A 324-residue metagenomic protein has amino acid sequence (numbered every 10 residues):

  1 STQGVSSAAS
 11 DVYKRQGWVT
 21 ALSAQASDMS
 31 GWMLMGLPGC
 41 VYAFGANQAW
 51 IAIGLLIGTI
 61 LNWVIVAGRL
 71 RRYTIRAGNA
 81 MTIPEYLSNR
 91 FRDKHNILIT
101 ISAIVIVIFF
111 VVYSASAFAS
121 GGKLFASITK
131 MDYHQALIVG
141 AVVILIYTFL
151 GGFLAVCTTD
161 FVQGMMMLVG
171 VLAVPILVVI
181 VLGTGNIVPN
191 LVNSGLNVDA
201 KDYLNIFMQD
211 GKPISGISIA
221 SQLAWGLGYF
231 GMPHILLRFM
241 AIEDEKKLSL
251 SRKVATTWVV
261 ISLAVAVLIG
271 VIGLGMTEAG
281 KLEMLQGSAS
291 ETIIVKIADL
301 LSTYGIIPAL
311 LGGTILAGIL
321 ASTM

Functional and structural regions predicted by a protein language model:
T2-A9, Y13: Single conserved hydrophobic/aromatic residue that forms the stacking wall/gate of nucleotide- or nucleobase-binding
S6, G54, V139-G140, T159-V162 (+1 more regions): Hydrophobic core positions of alpha-helical segments in small-molecule transporters and transporter systems
K14-G31, T148: N-terminal amphipathic, basic-rich helices that act as targeting or association modules
R15, V19, G36-I53, S88 (+1 more regions): Loop-to-helix junctions at membrane interfaces in multi-pass transport proteins
L22, L61-I65, R69, F109-V112 (+6 more regions): Residue-level signal for alpha-helical transmembrane segments in multi-pass membrane proteins
S27-D28, L55-T59, I106-V107, A141-L145 (+3 more regions): Residue-level recognition of pore/gate-forming positions within transmembrane alpha-helices of multi-pass
W50-T148, A224-G228, L316-M324: Helix-loop-helix module between adjacent transmembrane segments
